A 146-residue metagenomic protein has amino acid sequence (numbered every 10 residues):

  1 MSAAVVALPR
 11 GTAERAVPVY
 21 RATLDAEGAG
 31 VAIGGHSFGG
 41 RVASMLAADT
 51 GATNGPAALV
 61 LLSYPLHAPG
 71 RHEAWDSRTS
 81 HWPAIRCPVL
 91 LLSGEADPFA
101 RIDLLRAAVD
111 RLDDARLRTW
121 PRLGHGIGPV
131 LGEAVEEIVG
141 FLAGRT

Functional and structural regions predicted by a protein language model:
M1-A32, H36, R41, M45 (+1 more regions): Serine-hydrolase catalytic machinery in alpha/beta-hydrolase-like enzymes
P18-V19, E73-P83, E133-A134: Charged helix-capping and loop-helix junction motifs
I33, L59-L61, L90-L91: Structural beta-sheet core signal
T53-A68: A conserved short beta-strand
R78, C87, R101-V109: Short alpha-helix in the alpha/beta-hydrolase fold that links the catalytic acid
A84-I85, L91-S93, D97: Short beta-strand/loop motif that positions the catalytic acidic residue of the alpha/beta-hydrolase fold
E95-A100, G126: Acidic catalytic loop of the alpha/beta-hydrolase fold
L123-E133: Catalytic histidine-centered segment of alpha/beta-hydrolase-like enzymes
